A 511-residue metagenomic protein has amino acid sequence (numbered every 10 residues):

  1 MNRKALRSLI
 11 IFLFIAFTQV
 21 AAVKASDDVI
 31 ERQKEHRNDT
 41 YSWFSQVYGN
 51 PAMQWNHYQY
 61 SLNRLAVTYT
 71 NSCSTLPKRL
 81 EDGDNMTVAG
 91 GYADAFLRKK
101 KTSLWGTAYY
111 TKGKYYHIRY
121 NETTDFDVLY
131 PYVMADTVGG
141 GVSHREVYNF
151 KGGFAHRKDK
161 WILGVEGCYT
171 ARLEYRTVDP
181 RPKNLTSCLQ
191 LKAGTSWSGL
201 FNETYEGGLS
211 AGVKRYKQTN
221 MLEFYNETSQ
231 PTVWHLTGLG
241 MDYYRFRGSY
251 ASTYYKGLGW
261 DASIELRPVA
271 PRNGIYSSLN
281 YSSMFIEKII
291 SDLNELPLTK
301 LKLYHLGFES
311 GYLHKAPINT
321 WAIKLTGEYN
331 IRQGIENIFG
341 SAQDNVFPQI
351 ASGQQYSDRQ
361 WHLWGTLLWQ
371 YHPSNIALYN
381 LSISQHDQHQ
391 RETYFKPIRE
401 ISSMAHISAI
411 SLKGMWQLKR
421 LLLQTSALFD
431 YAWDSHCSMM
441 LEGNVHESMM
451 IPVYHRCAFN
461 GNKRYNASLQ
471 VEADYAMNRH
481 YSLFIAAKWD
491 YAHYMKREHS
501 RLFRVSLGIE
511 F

Functional and structural regions predicted by a protein language model:
D28-I30, H499-F511: Outer-membrane beta-barrel "beta-signal"
Q59-L65, K100-G106, D159-V165, F201-L209 (+7 more regions): Outer-envelope beta-barrel architecture signal
V67-C73, Y110-K114, K158-K160, Y169-L173 (+9 more regions): Transmembrane beta-strands of outer-membrane beta-barrel pores
T75-E81, H117-T123, Y175-P182, N220-N226 (+7 more regions): Outer-membrane beta-barrel translocator domains and adjoining extracellular loop/strand segments of Gram-negative
E81-T87, G140-H144, R181-T186, S252-L258 (+6 more regions): Replace "Gram-negative outer membrane beta-barrel proteins" with "bacterial and organellar outer membrane beta-barrel
G91-L97, F150-H156, L191-W197, A262-P268 (+8 more regions): Residues on the lipid-exposed face of transmembrane beta-strands in outer-membrane beta-barrel proteins
Y120-M134, G212-K256, F285-L298, S341-N345: Short, flexible helix-coil linker/hinge segments at the edges of structured domains or between repeats
M241-N380: Long, internal scaffold/assembly segments composed of regular secondary structure
